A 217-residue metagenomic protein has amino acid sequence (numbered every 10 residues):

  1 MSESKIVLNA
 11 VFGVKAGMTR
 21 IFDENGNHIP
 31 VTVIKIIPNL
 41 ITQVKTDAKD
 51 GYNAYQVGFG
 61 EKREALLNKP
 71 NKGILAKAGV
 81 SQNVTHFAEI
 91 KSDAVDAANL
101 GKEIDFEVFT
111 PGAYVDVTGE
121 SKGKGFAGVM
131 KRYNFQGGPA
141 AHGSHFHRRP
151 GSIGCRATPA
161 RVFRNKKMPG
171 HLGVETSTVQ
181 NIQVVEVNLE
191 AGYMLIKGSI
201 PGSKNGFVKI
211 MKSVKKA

Functional and structural regions predicted by a protein language model:
M1-A217: Extended basic (Lys/Arg/His-rich) segments that typically form rRNA-contacting surfaces in ribosomal proteins
